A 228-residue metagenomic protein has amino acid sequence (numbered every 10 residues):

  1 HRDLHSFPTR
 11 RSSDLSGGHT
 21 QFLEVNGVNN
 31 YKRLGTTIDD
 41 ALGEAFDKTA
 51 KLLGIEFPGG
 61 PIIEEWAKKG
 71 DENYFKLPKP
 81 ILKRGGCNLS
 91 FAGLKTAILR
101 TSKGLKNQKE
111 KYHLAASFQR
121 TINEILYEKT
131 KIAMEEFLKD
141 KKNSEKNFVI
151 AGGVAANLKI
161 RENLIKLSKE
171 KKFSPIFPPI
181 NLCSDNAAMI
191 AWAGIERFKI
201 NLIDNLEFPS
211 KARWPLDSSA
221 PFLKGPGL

Functional and structural regions predicted by a protein language model:
H1-T9: Single conserved hydrophobic/aromatic residue that forms the stacking wall/gate of nucleotide- or nucleobase-binding
L4, L42, I160, A187: Hydrophobic (often cysteine-bearing) scaffold residues that line and stabilize catalytic clefts of nucleotide/cofactor
S13-L15, I38-D40, V149-V154, F177-N186: Active-site nucleophile and cofactor-binding loops and adjacent substrate-binding regions of central metabolic enzymes
S13-L15, Q21-E110, I165, E196-R213: A short helix-loop
N30, S174-I176: Conserved beta-strand segments of alpha/beta enzyme cores
E65-F148, A155-F173, F198-N201, S218-L228: A contiguous, well-structured pocket-lining segment that forms one wall/lid of small-molecule binding clefts in soluble
N181-F198: Structured adenosyl-cofactor binding patch, chiefly the S-adenosyl-L-methionine
